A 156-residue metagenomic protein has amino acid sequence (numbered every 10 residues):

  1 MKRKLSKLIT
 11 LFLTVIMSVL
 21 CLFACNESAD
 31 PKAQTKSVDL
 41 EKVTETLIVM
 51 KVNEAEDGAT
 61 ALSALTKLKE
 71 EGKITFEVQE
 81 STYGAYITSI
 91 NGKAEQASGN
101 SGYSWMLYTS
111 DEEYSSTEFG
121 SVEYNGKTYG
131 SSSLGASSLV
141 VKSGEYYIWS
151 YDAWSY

Functional and structural regions predicted by a protein language model:
K2-Y156: Ubiquitin-like/PB1-type beta-grasp interaction modules and other compact soluble beta-rich domains
